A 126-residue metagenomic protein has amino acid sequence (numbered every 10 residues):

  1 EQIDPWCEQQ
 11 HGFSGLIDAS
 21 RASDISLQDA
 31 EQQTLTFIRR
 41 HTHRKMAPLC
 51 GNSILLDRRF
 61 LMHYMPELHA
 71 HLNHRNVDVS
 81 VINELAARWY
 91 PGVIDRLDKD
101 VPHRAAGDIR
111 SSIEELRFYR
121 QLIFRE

Functional and structural regions predicted by a protein language model:
E1-L49, L97: Conserved non-catalytic scaffold segment of RNase H-like nuclease domains
S20, L72, K99-P102: Short, flexible active-site loop motifs that bind/organize anionic cofactors or intermediates
S26, A30-T34, D57, Y64 (+2 more regions): Amphipathic alpha-helical interface surfaces
Q32-R39, M62, E84-A87, E114-R117: A broadly conserved amphipathic alpha-helix scaffold signal in soluble, globular proteins
K45-M65, P91-E126: Acidic, Mg2+-coordinating catalytic module of metal-dependent nucleases/exonucleases that use a two-metal-ion mechanism
L61-V77: Short, low-complexity, polybasic intrinsically disordered segments
N73-P91: Short, flexible loop segments at boundaries between secondary-structure elements
